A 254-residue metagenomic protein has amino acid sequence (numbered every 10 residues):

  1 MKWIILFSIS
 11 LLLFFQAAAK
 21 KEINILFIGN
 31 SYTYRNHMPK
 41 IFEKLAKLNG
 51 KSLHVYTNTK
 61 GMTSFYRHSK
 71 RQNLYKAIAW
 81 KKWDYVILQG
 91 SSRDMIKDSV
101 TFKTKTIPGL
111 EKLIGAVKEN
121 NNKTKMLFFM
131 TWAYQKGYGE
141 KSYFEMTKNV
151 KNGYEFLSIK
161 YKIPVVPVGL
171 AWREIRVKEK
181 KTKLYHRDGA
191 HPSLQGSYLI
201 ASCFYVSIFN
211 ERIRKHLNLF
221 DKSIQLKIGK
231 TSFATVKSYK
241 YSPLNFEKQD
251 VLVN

Functional and structural regions predicted by a protein language model:
M1-K21: Bacterial Sec-dependent N-terminal signal peptides
L11, Y32, A133: Short, glycine/serine-rich, charged loops/turns that create anion-binding and catalytic segments at active sites
I23-L26, Y32-E111, N122: Conserved SGNH/GDSL esterase-like catalytic core that processes O-acyl groups on lipids and polysaccharides
A77-L194, R214: Alpha-helical cap/lid subdomain in secreted, periplasmic, or secretory-pathway luminal O-acyl-processing enzymes
H191, S202-N254: Conserved catalytic region of serine esterases and O-acyltransferases that act on ester linkages in lipids
G196-S197, F204: Catalytic-loop motifs flanking and including active-site residues across diverse enzymes
